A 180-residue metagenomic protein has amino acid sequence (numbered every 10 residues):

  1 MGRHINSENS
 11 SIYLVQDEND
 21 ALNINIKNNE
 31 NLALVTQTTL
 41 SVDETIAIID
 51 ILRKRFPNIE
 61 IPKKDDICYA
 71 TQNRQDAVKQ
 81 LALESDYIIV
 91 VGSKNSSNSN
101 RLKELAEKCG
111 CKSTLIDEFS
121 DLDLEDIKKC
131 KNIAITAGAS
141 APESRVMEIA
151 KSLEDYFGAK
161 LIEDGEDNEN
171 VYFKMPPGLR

Functional and structural regions predicted by a protein language model:
M1-A137, E143-R180: The feature marks the mature, well-folded catalytic cores of soluble enzymes
